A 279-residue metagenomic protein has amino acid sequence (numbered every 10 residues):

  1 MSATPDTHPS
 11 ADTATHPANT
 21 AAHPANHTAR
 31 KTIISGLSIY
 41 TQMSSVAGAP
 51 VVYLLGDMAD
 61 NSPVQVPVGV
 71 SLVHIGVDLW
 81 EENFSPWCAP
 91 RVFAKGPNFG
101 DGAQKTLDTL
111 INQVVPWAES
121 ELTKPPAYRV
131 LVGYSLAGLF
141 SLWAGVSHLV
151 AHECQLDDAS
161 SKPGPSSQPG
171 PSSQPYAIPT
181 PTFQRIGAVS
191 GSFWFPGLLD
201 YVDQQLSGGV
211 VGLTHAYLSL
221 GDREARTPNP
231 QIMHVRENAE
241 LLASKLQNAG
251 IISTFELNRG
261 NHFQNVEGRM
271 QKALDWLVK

Functional and structural regions predicted by a protein language model:
S2-H8, H23-K162, P169-K279: Non-catalytic cap/lid and distal C-terminal segments of serine-dependent acyl enzymes
P9-P17: Short linear segments in intrinsically disordered or otherwise low-structure-confidence regions
